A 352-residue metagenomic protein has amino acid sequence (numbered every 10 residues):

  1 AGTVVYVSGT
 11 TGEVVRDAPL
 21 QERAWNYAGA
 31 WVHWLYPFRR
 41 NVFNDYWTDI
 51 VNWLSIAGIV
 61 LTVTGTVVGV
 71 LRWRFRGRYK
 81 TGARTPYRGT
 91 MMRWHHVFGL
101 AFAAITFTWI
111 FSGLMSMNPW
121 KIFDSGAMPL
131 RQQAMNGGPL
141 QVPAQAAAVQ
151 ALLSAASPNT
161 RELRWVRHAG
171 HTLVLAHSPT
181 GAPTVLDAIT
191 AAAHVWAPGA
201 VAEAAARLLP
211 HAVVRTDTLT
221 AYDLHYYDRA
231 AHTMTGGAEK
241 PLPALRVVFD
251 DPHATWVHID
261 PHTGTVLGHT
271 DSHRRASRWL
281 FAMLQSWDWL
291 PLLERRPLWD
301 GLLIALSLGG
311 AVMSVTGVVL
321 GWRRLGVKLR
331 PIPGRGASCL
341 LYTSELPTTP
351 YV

Functional and structural regions predicted by a protein language model:
A1, G170-P243: Membrane-proximal low-complexity regions enriched in glycine and acidic/polar residues
G2-P37, A206-P210, V248-Q285: Extended, hydrophilic extramembrane loops/domains of integral membrane proteins
V5-V7, A101-I105, W109, T172-S178 (+2 more regions): Short, structured motif recognition centered on aromatic/hydrophobic residues
R40, W289-L290: Long, compositionally biased charged/polar accessory segments in the mid-to-C-terminal portions of proteins
N44-P129, R296-G334: Internal alpha-helical transmembrane segments
L54-G58, T62, P119, T172 (+6 more regions): Accessory, solvent-exposed terminal regions and/or long lumenal/extracellular loops of proteins
I122-T172: Membrane-interface segments at or immediately adjacent to transmembrane helices that form the boundary between
Y342-T348: Conserved small/polar residues in nucleotide/adenosyl-binding loops
